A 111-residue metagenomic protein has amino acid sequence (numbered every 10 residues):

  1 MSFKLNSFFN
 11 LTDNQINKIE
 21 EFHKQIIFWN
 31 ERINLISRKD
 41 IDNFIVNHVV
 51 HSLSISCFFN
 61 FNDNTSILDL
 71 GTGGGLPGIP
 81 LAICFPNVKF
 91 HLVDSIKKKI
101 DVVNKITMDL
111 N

Functional and structural regions predicted by a protein language model:
M1-R38, D42: N-terminal auxiliary segments of SAM/dcSAM-dependent transferases
L35-N62: SAM-dependent Rossmann-like transferase core, predominantly class I methyltransferases with a strong bias toward
L53-N111: Conserved SAM/SAH cofactor-binding pocket of Class I
